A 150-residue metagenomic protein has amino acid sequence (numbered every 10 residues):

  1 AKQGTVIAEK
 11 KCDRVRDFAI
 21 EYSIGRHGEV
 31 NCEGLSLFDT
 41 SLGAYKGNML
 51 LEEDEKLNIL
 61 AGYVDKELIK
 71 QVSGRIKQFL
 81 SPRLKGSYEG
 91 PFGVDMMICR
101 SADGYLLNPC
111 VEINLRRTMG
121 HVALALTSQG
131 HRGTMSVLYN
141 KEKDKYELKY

Functional and structural regions predicted by a protein language model:
K2-D13, H27, C32, Y45-Y105 (+1 more regions): A long amphipathic alpha-helix within ATP-dependent nucleotide-binding catalytic cores
C12-V15, I24, S36-T40, L115: Glycine-rich beta-alpha junction loops
A19-Y22, D95-M97: Short beta-strand scaffold segments in enzyme catalytic cores
I20-Y22, L106-L115: A short beta-strand motif that forms the metal-chelation/ATP-contact edge of phosphoryl-transfer active sites
E33-G34, Y45-G47, G120-A125: Short conserved micro-motifs at the rims of enzyme active sites and ligand-binding pockets
T40-L42, C110-L124: Glycine-rich phosphate/pyrophosphate-binding beta-alpha loops
V122-T134: A short alpha/beta connector and helix-capping loop motif
R132-Y150: Peripheral (often C-terminal) accessory segments that flank ATP-dependent C-N-forming ligase machineries
